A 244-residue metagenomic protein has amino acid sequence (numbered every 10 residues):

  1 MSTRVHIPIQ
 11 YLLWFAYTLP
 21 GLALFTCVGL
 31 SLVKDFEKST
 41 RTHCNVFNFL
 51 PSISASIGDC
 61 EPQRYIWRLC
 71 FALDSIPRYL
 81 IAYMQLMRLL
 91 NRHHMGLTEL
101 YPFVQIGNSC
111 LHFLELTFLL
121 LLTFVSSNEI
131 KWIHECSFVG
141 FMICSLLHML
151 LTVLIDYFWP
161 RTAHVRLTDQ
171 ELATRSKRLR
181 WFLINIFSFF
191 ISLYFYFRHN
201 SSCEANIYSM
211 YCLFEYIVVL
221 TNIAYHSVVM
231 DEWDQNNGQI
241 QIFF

Functional and structural regions predicted by a protein language model:
M1-L89, V104-F118, F124-S127, C136-Y157 (+3 more regions): Early transmembrane alpha-helices of polytopic membrane proteins
L90-V104, I130, H164-T174: Membrane-interface helix-boundary motifs at transmembrane edges
